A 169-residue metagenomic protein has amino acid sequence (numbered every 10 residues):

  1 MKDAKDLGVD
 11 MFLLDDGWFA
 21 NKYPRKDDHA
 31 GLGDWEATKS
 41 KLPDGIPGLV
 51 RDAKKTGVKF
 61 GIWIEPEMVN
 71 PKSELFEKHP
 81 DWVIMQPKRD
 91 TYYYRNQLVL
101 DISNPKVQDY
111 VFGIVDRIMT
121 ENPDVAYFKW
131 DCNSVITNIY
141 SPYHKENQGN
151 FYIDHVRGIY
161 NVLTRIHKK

Functional and structural regions predicted by a protein language model:
M1-N21, E121-P123: Catalytic domains of carbohydrate-active enzymes, especially glycoside hydrolases
K2-D6, A20-D52: Catalytic cores of extracellular degradative/oxidative enzymes
D10-L14, F60-I64, F128-W130: Hydrophobic faces of well-ordered beta-strands that scaffold small-molecule active sites in alpha/beta enzyme cores
W18-A20, I64-N70, C132-I136: Active-site-proximal loop/turn and secondary-structure-junction residues that shape catalytic pockets, frequently
A20-P24, D28-H29, V69-N70, P80-R89: Non-catalytic terminal segments and appended small domains
Y23-R25, K72-L75, I139-S141: Short, solvent-exposed loop/turn and secondary-structure capping segments
T38-G57, E77-K169: Active-site neighborhood of glycoside hydrolase catalytic domains
K59-D81: Glycine/proline-rich, flexible active-site/cofactor-binding loop segments that harbor closely spaced acidic
